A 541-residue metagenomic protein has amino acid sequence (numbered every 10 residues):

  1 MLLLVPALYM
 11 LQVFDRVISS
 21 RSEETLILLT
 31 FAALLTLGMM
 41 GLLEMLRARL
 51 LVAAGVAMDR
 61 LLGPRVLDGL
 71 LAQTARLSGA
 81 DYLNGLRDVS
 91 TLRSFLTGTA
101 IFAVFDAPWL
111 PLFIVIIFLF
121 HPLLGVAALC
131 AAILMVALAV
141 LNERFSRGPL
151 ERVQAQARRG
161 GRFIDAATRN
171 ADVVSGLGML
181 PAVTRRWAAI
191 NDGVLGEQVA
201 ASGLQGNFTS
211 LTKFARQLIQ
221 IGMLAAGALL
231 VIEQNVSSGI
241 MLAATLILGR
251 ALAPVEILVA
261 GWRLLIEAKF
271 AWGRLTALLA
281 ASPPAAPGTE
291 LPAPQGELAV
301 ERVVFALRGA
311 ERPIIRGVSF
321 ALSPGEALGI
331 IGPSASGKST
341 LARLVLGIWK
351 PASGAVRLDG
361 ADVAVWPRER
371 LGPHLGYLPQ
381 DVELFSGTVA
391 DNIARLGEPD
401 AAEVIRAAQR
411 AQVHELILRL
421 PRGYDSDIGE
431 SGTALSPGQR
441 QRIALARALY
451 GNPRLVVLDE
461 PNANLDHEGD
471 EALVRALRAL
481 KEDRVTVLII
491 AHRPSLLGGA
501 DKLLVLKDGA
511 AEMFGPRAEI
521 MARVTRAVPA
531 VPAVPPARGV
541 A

Functional and structural regions predicted by a protein language model:
M1-L46, L50, F118-L123, I221 (+1 more regions): Transmembrane helix-loop-helix hairpins at lipid-water interfaces of multipass membrane proteins, especially the type-1
M1-V5, S19, E23-L29, R47 (+12 more regions): Membrane-integrated ABC transporters
A32-E44, A131-L134, Q205-R216, A225 (+1 more regions): Hydrophobic alpha-helical segments in the permease module
T36, F102-R152, A225-V236, A253: Transmembrane helices of ABC transporter permease
L51-V52, M179, G203, A251-L278: Cytosolic ends of transmembrane helices, especially the final helix of ABC transmembrane type-1 domains
V56, P64-V89, F163-R186, A277-G288 (+3 more regions): Short intracellular "coupling" helices and adjacent cytoplasmic loop segments at the cytosolic face of multi-pass
A75-R76, D88-L96, A100, G148-Q156 (+6 more regions): An intracellular "coupling" helix at the cytosolic face of ABC transporter transmembrane type-1 domains
P292-A541: ABC-type nucleotide-binding domain
